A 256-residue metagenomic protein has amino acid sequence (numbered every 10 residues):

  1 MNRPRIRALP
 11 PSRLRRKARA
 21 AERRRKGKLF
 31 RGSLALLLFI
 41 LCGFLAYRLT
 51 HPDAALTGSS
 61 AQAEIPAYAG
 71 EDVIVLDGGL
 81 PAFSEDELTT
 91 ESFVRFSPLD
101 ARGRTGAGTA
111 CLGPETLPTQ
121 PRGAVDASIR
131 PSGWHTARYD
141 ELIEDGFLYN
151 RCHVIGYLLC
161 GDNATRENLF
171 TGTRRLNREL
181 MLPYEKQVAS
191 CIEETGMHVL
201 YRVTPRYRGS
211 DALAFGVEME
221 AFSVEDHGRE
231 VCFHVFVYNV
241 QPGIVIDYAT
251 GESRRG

Functional and structural regions predicted by a protein language model:
M1-L29: N-terminal Lys/Arg-rich, disordered targeting/topogenic segments
R3-R5, L9-S12, D53, A67 (+1 more regions): Generic low-complexity segments that are intrinsically disordered, proline-rich and/or Lys/Arg-biased
L14-K17, C42, G106: Generic signature of intrinsically disordered, low-complexity, basic-rich segments and short cationic peptides
G32-R48: Hydrophobic membrane-insertion alpha-helices, especially the h-region of bacterial N-terminal signal peptides
A46-T57, F222: Hydrophobic single-pass membrane-insertion segments
P52-S92: N-terminal, intrinsically disordered, polar/charged segments of Gram-positive cell-envelope systems that serve as
F83, E87-G256: Domain-level detector of nuclease and nuclease-like folds in predominantly extracellular/periplasmic contexts
